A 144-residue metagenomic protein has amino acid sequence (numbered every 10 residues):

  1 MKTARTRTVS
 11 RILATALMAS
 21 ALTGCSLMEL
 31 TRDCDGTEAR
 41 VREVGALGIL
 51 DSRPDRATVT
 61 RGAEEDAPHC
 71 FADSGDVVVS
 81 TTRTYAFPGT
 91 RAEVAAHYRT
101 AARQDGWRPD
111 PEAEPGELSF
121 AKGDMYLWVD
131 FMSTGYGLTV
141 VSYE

Functional and structural regions predicted by a protein language model:
K2-I12, M18-E144: An acidic-aromatic pocket/loop used at catalytic or ligand-binding sites
